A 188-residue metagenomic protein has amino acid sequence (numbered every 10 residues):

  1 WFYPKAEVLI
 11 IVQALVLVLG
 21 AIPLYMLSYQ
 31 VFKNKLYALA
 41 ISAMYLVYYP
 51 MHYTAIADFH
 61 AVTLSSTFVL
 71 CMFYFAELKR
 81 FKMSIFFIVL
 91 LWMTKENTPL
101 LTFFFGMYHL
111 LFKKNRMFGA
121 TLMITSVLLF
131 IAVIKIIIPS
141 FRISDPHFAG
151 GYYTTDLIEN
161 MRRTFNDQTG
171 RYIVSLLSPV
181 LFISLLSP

Functional and structural regions predicted by a protein language model:
W1-P4, N97, Y172-L177: Short hydrophobic/aromatic helix or loop-helix immediately within or flanking a transmembrane segment in polytopic
W1-V12, D167, L185-L186: Juxtamembrane segments of multi-pass membrane glycosylation machinery that transfer sugars from lipid-linked donors
E7, I11-F32: Transmembrane-helix motifs of polytopic, lipid-linked glycan transferases
F32, L64, V69-M83, L110-K114: Membrane-interface transmembrane helices that cradle and orient dolichyl/undecaprenyl
A38-V47, I88, W92: Short helix- or helix-capping micro-motifs that position conserved polar/aromatic residues at function-defining sites
Y53-V62: Short acidic/glycine- and proline-prone juxtamembrane loop motifs at membrane-interface regions of multi-pass membrane
L101-V127: Perimembrane helix-loop-helix junctions
Y172-P188: Hydrophobic, aromatic-rich transmembrane alpha-helices and their immediate juxtamembrane boundary segments
